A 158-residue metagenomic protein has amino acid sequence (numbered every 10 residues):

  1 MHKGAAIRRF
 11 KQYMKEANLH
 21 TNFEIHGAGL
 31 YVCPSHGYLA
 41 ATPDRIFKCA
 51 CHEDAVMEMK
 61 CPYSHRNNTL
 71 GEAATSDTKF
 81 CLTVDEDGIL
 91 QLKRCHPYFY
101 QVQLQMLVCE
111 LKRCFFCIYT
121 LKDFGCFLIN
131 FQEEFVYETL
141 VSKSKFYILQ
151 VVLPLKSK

Functional and structural regions predicted by a protein language model:
M1-K158: Accessory terminal regions of nucleic-acid processing enzymes
